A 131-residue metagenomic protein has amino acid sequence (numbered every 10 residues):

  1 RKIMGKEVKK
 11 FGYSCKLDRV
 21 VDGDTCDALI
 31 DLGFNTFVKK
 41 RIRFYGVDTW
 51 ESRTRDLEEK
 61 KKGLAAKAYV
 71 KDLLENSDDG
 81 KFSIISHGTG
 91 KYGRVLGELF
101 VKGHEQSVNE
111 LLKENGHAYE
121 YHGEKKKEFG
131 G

Functional and structural regions predicted by a protein language model:
R1-G131: Small beta-barrel nucleic-acid-binding modules, primarily SNase/OB-fold domains and secondarily Tudor-like barrels
